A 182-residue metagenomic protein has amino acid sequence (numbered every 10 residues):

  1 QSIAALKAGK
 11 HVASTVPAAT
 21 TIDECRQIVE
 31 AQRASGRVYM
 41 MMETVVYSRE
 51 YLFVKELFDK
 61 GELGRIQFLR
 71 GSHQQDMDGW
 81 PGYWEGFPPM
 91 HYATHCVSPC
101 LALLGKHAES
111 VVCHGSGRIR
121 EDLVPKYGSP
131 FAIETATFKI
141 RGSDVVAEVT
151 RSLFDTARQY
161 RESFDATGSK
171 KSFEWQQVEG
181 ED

Functional and structural regions predicted by a protein language model:
Q1-T15: Rossmann-fold NAD(P) dinucleotide-binding segment
I3, R26, S48, L52 (+1 more regions): A structural signal for well-ordered alpha-helical segments within the folded catalytic domains of diverse enzymes
A8-K10, S35-R37, G142-V146: A short helix->loop->beta-strand "cap" motif at the edges of active sites that frequently abuts
H11-G82, P89: A contiguous active-site-proximal alpha/beta segment in oxidoreductase catalytic domains
V46-Y47, S72-M77, G115-R120, L153-D155 (+2 more regions): Glycine-rich beta-alpha junction loops
D78-Q159: Rossmann-like dinucleotide-binding domain that binds NAD(P)(H)
R120, F131, T137-G142, F164-D182: C-terminal glycine/acidic-rich active-site capping loop/insertion
